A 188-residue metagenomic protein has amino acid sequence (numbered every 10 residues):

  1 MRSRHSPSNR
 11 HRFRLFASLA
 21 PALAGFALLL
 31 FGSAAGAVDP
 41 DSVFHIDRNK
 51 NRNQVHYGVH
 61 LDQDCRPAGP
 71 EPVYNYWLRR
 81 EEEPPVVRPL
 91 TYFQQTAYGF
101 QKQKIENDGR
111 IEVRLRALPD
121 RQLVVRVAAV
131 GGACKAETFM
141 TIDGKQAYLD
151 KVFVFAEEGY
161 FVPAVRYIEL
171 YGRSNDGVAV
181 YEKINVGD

Functional and structural regions predicted by a protein language model:
M1-A17: N-terminal secretory signal peptides that target proteins for export/translocation
S18-F31: Bacterial N-terminal signal peptides
A35-T91: N-terminal export/targeting and maturation segments
I46, V113-L115, L123-V125, I168-L170 (+1 more regions): Hydrophobic beta-strand residues in large extracellular and virion-surface proteins
W77-A147: Mature extracytoplasmic domains of secretory-pathway proteins
K145-G159: Beta-sandwich interaction modules
G159-K183: Short, exposed beta-strand-loop hairpins at the edges of beta-sheets in extracellular/periplasmic proteins
V186-D188: Short, solvent-exposed mixed-charge patches
